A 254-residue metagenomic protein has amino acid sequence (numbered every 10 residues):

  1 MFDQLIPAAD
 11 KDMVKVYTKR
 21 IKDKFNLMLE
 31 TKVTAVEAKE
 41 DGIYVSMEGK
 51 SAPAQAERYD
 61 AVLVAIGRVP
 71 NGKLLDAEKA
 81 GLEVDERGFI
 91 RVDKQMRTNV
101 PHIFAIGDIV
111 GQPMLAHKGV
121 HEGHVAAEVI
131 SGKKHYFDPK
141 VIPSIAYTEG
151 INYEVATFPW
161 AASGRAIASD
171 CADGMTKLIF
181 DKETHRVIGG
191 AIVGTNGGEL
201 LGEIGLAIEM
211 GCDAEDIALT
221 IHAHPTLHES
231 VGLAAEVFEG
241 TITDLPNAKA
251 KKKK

Functional and structural regions predicted by a protein language model:
M1-K94, T148: A Rossmann-like FAD-binding core segment of flavoenzymes
I6, N71-L74, P113, G164-A166 (+1 more regions): Glycine/Thr-rich phosphate-binding loops of Rossmann-like dinucleotide-binding domains
I21, A77, G123, H185 (+1 more regions): Residue-level signature of catalytic and energy-coupling elements of molecular machines, predominantly ATP/GTP-dependent
D60-V64, I103-F104, I192-V193: AMP-binding/adenylate-forming core of the ANL superfamily
A65-I66, G72, K79, V100-I109 (+1 more regions): Short, well-ordered coil/turn residues at beta-beta hairpins and beta-strand->alpha-helix junctions within
F89-P113, T184, I188: Short FAD-binding loop at a beta-strand-to-alpha-helix junction that anchors the flavin cofactor in diverse
I106, H117-P139, I151, M210-A214: Internal hydrophobic alpha-helix adjacent to the cofactor/substrate pocket in enzyme cavities
S131-K134, Y147-K254: Flexible, glycine-rich terminal cap/loop adjacent to redox cofactors in electron-transfer oxidoreductases
